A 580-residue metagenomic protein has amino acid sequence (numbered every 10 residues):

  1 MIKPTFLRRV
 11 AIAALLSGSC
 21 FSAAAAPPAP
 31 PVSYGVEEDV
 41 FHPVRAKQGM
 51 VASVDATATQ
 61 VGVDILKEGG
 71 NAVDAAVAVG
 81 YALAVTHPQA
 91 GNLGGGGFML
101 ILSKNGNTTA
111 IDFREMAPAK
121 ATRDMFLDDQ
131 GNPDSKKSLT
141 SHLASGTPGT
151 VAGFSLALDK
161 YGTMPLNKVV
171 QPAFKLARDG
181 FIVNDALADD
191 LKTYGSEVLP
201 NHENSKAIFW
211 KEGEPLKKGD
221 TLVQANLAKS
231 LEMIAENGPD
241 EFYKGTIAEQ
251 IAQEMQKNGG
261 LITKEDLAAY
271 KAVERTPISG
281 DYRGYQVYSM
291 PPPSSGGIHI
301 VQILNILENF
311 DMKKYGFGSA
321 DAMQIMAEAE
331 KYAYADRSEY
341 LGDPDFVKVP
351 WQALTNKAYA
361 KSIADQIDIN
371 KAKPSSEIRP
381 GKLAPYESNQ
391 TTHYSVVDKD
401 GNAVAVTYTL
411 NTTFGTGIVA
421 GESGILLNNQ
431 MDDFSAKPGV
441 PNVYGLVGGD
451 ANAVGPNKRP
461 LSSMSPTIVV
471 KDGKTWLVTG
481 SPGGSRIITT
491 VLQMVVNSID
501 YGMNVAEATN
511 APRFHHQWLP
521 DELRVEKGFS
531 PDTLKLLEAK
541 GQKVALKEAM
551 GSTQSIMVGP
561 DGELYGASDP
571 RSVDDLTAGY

Functional and structural regions predicted by a protein language model:
I2-A24: Gram-negative bacterial Sec-dependent N-terminal signal peptides
A26-Q60, A72-V73, V77-G238, F242-K244 (+3 more regions): Noncatalytic scaffold domains of N-terminal-nucleophile
I65-L66, A152-K160, N237-K244, E249 (+1 more regions): Alpha-helical support elements that line or immediately flank enzyme active sites and cofactor-binding pockets
V85-A110, L261-T263, A403-K471, Y501 (+1 more regions): Active-site rim segments in enzyme catalytic domains, especially the processed small/beta chain of N-terminal
E274, S388-T391, T413, S462-M464: Short, small/polar residue-rich loop motifs at catalytic or cofactor-binding pockets
F310-L410, E422-S423, P438-G439, V447: Internal maturation/activation junctions in enzymes
K458, V491, D500-E548: Extended C-terminal subregions enriched in glycine
